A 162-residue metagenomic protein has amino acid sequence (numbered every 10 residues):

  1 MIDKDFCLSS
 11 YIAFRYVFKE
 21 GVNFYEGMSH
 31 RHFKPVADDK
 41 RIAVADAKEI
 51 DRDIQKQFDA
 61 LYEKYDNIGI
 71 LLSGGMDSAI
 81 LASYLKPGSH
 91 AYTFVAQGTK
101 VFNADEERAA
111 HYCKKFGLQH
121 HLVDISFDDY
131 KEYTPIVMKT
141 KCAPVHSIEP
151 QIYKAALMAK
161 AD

Functional and structural regions predicted by a protein language model:
M1-R41: N-terminal glutamine amidotransferase
D39-D162: ATP-dependent adenylate-handling active sites, centered on carboxylate activation for C-N bond formation
